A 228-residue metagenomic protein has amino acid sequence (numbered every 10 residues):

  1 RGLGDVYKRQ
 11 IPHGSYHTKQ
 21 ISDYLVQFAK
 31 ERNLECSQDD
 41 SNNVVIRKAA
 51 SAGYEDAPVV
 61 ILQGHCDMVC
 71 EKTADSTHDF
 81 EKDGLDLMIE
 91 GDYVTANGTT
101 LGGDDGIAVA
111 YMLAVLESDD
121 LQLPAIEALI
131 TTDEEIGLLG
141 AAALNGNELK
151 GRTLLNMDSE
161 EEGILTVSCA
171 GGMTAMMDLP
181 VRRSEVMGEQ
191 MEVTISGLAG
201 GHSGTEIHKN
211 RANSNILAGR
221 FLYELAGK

Functional and structural regions predicted by a protein language model:
G2-Y7: Short, small-residue-biased leader/transition segments that mark boundaries at the very start of proteins
R9, A29, N33, C70 (+2 more regions): Structural signal for hydrophobic packing residues in well-ordered secondary-structure cores of soluble enzyme domains
G14-P58: A non-catalytic alpha/beta surface segment that caps or lines the substrate-entry region of metallo-dependent hydrolase
L25, A29, V109-L116, L144 (+1 more regions): Buried hydrophobic packing segments
Q38-D39, A125, L225-K228: Flexible, glycine/charged-enriched surface loops at secondary-structure junctions
Y54-A125, I130-I136, A141-R152, M187-Q190: Active-site metal-coordination/substrate-binding segment of hydrolases, especially metallo-dependent peptidases
G84-L85, E90-T99, E134-I136, A141-K228: Midchain, well-structured core segments that form catalytic/ion-binding scaffolds
